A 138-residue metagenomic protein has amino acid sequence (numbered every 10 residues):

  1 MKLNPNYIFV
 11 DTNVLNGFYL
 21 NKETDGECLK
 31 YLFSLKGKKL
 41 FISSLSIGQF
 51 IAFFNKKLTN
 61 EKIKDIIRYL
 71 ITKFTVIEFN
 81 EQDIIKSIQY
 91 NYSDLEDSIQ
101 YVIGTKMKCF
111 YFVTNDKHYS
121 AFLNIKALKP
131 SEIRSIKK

Functional and structural regions predicted by a protein language model:
M1-I42, K57-E61, I136-K138: Short, well-structured N-terminal submotif of metal-dependent ribonuclease cores
M1-P5, K106-K138: Acidic, PIN/NYN-like endoribonuclease modules and their adjacent C-terminal/linker elements
L3, T75-K117: Active-site neighborhoods of divalent-metal-dependent phosphate/nucleic-acid chemistry enzymes
L15-N16, I47, I84, Y119-S120 (+1 more regions): A generic structural signal for short hydrophobic patches within well-formed alpha-helices
Y19-L20, F54, N91, L123-K126: Short, flexible helix/strand-to-coil boundary loops that buttress conserved ligand/catalytic motifs in alpha/beta
T59-I66, L70-I77: Helix-adjacent hinge/juxtasegments
I71, Q82-K86, E132-K138: A short acidic, often aromatic-flanked loop/helix-cap motif at beta-alpha or helix-coil junctions that lines enzyme
